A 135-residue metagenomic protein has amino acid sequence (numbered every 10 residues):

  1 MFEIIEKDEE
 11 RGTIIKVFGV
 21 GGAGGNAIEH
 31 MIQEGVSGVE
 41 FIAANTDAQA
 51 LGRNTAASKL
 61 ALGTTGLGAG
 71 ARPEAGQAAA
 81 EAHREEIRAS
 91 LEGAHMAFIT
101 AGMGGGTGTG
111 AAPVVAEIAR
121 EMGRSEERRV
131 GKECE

Functional and structural regions predicted by a protein language model:
M1-K132: Tubulin/FtsZ superfamily GTPase core signature
